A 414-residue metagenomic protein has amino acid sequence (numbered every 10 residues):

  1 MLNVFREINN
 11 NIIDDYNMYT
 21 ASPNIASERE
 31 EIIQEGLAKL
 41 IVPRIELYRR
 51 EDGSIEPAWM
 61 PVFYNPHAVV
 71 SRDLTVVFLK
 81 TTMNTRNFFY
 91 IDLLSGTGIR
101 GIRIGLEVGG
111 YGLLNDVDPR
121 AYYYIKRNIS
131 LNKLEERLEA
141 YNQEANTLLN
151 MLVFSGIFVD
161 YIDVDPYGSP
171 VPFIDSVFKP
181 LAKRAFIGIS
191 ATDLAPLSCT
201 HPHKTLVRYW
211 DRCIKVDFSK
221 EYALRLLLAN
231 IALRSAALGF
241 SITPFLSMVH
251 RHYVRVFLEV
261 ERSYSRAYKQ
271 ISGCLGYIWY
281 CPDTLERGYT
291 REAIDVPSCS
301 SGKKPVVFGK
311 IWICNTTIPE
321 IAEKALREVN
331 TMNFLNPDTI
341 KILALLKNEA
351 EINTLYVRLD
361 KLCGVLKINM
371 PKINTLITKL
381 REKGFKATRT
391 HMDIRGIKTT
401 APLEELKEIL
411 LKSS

Functional and structural regions predicted by a protein language model:
M1-S414: SAM-dependent transferase fold signal centered on methyltransferase-like domains, encompassing both Class I
